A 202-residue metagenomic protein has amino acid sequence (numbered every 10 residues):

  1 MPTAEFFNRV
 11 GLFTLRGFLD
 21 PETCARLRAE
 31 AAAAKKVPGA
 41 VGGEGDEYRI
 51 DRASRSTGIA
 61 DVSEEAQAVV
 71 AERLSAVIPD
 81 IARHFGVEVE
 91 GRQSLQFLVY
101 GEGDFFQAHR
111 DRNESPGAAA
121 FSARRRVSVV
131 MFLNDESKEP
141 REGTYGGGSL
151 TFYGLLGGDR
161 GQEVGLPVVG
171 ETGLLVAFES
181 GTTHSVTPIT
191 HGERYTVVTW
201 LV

Functional and structural regions predicted by a protein language model:
M1-A177, G181-V202: Fe(II)/2-oxoglutarate oxygenase catalytic core
